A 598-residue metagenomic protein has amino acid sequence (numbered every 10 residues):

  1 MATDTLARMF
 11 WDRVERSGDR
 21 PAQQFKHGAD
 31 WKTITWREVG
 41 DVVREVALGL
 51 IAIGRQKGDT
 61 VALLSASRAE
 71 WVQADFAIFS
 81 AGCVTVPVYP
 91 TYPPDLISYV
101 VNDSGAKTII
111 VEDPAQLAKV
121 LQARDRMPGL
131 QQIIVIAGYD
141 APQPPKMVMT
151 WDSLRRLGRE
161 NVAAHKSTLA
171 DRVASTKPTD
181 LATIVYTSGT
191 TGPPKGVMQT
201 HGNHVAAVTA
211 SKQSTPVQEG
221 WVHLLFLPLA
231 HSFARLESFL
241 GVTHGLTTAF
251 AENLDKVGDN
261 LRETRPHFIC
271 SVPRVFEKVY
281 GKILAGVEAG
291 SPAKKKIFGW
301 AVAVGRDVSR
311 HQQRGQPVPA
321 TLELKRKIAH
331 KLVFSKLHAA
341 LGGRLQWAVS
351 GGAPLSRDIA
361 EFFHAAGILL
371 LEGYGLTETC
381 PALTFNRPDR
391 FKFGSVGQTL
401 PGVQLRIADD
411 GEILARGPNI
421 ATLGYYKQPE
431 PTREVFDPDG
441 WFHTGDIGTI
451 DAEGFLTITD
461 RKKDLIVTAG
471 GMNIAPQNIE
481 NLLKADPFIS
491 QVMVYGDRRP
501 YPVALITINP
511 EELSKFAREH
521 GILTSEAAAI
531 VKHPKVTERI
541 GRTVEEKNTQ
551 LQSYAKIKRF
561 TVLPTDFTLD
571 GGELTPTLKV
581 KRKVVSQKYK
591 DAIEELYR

Functional and structural regions predicted by a protein language model:
A2, A22-F76, P93-S98, T150-R156 (+1 more regions): Conserved AMP-binding/adenylate-forming core of the ANL superfamily
G18-P21, V148-M149, R155-Y186, P193 (+1 more regions): Conserved pre-ATP/AMP-binding loop-to-beta segment of ANL
T33-R37, A174, A182-V208: Conserved AMP-binding A3 loop
L48, I53, S80-L157, R539 (+1 more regions): Structural core segment of the AMP-binding/adenylate-forming
V205-V222, L227-K331, R344, L369: Conserved AMP-binding/adenylation subdomain of ANL enzymes
A251, L322-L324, G343-S350, L355-G411 (+2 more regions): Conserved ATP-binding loop and adjacent catalytic segment of the adenylate-forming AMP-binding
T399-A408, E412-T468, A485: Conserved ATP-binding/catalytic segment of the ANL
Q491, G541-R598: Conserved C-terminal "lid"/linker of ANL adenylate-forming enzymes
